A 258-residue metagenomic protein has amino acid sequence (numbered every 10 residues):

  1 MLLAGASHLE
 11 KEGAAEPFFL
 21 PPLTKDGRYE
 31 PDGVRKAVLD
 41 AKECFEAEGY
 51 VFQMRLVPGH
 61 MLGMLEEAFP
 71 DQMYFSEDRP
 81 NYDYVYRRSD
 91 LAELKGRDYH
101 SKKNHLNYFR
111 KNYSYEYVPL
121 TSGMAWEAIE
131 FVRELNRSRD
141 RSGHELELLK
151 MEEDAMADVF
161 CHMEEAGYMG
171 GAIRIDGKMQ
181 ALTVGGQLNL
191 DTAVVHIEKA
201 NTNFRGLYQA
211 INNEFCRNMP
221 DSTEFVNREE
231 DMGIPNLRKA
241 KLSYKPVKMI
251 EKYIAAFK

Functional and structural regions predicted by a protein language model:
M1-H60, R174-T202: Conserved donor-binding loop and adjoining core beta-sheet/short helix segment in diverse acyl/aminoacyl transferases
K36, D40-E48, E67, Y74-E77 (+1 more regions): Short, charge-rich binding segments
C44-E48, S114, M219-F225: Short, surface-exposed connector motifs at secondary-structure boundaries
Q53-R55, V118, F225-R228: Short catalytic-loop micro-motif centered on adjacent basic/acidic residues
M61-E77, N104, G233-M249: Conserved active-site alpha-helix within GNAT-family acetyltransferase domains
P70-H144: Acyltransferase donor/substrate-recognition loop-hinge adjacent to the catalytic core
G123, E127-K178: Short, conserved active-site entrance elements at the starts or edges of catalytic domains
Y168-K258: Aromatic (often tryptophan-rich) hydrophobic motifs at membrane interfaces
